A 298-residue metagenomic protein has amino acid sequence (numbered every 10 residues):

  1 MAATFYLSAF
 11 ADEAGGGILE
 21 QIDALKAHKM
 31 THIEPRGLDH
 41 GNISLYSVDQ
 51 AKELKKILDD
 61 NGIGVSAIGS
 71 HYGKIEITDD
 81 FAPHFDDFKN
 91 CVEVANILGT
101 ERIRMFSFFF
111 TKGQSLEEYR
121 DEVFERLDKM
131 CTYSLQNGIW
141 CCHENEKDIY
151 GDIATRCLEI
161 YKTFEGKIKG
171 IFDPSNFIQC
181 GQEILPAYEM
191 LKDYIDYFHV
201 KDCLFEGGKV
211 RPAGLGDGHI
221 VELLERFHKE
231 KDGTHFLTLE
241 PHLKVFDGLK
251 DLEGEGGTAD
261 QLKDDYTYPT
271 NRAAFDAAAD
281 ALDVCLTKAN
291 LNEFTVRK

Functional and structural regions predicted by a protein language model:
A2-A11, G15-K29, D59, A154-I168 (+1 more regions): Histidine-acidic metal/acid-base catalytic patches
S8-D12, I103-F108, L127, H199: Short, conserved structural micro-motifs that define repeat-unit consensus positions and nucleotide-binding loops
A9, P35, M105, H143 (+3 more regions): Conserved beta-strand positions
T31, P35-E125, Q136-N137, N176 (+1 more regions): Structural motif corresponding to the early beta-alpha repeats
L45-E53, D79-N90, Q114-E125, D148 (+5 more regions): Alpha-helix N-cap and loop-to-helix initiation/capping positions
R126-T132, K162: Histidine/acidic residue-rich metal-binding segments in metalloenzymes
I139-Y150, F172: Aromatic-lined carbohydrate-recognition surfaces of secreted/lumenal glycan-active proteins
